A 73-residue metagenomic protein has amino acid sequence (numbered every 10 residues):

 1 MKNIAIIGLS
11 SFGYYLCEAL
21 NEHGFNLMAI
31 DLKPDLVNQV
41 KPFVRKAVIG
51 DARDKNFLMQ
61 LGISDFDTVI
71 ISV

Functional and structural regions predicted by a protein language model:
M1-V73: Cytosolic regulatory regions of ion transport systems
